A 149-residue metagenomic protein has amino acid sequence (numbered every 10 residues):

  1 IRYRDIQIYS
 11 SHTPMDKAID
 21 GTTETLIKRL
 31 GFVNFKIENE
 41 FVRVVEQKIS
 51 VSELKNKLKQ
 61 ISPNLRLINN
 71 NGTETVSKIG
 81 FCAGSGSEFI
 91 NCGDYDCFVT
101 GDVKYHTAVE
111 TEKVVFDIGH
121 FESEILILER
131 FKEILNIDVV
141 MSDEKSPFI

Functional and structural regions predicted by a protein language model:
I1-I149: Active-site catalytic microenvironments in core metabolic enzymes, especially phosphate/sugar-handling
